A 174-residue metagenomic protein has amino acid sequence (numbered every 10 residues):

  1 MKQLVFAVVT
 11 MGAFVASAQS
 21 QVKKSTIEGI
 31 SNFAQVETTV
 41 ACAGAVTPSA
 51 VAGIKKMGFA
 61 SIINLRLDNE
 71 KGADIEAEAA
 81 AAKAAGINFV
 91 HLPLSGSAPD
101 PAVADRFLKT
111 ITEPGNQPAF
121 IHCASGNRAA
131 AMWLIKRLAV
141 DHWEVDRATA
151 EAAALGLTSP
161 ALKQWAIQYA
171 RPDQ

Functional and structural regions predicted by a protein language model:
M1-L4: Positively charged n-region of N-terminal signal peptides that target proteins for export
A7-V8, K83: Composition-driven detection of intrinsically disordered, low-complexity segments
V8-V9, L134: A periodicity- and composition-biased signal for non-globular, repetitive helical segments
V9-S17: Hydrophobic h-region of N-terminal signal peptides that target proteins for export in Gram-negative bacteria
S17-A119, A131-Q174: Cys-dependent protein tyrosine phosphatase-like superfamily
C123: Short cysteine clusters
G126: Substrate/cofactor-recognition hotspot
